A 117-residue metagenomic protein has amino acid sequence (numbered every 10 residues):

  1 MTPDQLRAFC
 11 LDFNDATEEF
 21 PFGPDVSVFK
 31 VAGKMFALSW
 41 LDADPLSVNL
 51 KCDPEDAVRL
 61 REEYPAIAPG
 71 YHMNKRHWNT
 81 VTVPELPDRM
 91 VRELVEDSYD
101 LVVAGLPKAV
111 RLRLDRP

Functional and structural regions predicted by a protein language model:
M1-P117: Charge-dense, helix-prone N-terminal extensions
